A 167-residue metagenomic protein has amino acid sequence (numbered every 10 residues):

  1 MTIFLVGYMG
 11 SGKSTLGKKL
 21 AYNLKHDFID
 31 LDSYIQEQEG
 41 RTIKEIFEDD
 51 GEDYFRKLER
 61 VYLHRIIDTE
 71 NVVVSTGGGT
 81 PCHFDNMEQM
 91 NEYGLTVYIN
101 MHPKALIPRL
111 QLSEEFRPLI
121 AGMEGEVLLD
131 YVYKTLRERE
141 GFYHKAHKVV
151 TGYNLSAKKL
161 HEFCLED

Functional and structural regions predicted by a protein language model:
L5: Hydrophobic anchor at the beta1->P-loop junction of P-loop NTPases
Y8: P-loop (Walker A) phosphate-binding loop of NTP-binding proteins
S11: ATP-binding Walker
S14: Walker A/P-loop
N23, R137-D167: NTP-dependent small-molecule kinase module
S33-T80, F84-N91, F116: ATP-dependent small-molecule kinase phosphotransfer cores that center on conserved nucleotide phosphate-binding segments
Y93-E138: A glycine- and Lys/Arg-enriched "phosphate-lid" helix/loop adjacent to the NTP-binding pocket of small-molecule kinases
